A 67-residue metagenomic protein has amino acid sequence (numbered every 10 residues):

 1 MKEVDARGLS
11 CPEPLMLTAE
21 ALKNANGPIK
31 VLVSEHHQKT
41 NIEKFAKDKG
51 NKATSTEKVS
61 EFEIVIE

Functional and structural regions predicted by a protein language model:
M1, P28-K30, E61: Intrinsic-disorder/low-complexity, polar/charged segments enriched in Ser/Thr/Lys/Arg/Asp/Glu/Gln
M1-A25: An N-terminal amphipathic alpha-helical segment
E13-E20, H36-K49: Amphipathic alpha-helical interaction surfaces in cytosolic regulatory modules
L22-S34: Short glycine-rich, basic-tinged beta-strand/loop micro-motifs
N26, H37, V59-E61: A generic structural motif
N41-E67: C-terminal structural segments of small proteins and small subunits
